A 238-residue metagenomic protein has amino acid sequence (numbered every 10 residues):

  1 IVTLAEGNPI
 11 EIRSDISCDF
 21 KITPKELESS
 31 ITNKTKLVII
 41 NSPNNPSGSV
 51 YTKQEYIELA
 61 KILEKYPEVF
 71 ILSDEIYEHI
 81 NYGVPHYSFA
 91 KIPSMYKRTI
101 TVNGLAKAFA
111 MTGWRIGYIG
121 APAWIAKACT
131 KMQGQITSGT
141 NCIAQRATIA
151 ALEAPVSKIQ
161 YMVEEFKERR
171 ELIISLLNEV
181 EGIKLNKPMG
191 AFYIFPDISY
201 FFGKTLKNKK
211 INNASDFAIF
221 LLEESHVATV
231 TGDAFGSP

Functional and structural regions predicted by a protein language model:
I1-P238: PLP-dependent class I/II
